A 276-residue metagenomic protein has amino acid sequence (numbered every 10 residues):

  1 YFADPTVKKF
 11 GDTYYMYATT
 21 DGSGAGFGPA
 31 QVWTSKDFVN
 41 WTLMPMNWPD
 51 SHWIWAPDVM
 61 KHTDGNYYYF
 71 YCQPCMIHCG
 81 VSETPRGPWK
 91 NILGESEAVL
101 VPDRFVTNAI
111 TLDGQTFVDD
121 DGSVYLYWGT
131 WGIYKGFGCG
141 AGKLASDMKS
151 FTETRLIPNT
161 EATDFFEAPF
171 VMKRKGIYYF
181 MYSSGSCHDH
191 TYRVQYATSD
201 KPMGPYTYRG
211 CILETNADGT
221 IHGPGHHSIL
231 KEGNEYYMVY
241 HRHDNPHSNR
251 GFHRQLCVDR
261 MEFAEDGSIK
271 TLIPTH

Functional and structural regions predicted by a protein language model:
Y1-H276: Carbohydrate-active catalytic/glycan-binding domains of CAZyme proteins, especially the secreted or lumenal ectodomains
